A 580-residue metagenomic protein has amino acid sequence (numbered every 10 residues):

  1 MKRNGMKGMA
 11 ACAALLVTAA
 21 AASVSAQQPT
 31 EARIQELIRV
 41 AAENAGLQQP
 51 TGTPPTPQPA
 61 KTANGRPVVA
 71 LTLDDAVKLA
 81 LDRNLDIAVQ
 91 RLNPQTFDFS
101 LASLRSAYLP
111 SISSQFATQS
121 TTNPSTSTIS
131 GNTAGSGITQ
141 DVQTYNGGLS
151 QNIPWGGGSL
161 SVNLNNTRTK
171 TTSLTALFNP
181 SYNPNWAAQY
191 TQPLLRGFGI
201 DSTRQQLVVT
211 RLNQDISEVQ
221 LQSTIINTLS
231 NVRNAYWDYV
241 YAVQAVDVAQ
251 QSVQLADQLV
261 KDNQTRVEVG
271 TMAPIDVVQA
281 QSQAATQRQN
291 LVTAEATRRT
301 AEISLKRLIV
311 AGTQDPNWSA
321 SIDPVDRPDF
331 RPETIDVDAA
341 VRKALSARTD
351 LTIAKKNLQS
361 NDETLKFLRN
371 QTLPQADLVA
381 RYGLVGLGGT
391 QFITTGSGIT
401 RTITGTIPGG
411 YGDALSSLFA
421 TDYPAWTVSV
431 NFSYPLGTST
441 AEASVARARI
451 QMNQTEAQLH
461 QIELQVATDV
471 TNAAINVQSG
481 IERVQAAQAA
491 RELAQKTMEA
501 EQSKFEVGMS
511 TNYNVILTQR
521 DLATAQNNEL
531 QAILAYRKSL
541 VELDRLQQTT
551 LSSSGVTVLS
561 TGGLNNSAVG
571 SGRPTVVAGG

Functional and structural regions predicted by a protein language model:
K2-M9, A14, T18, V24-V40 (+8 more regions): Acidic, low-complexity, intrinsically disordered peripheral segments
R3, L104, E218-A339, N476 (+4 more regions): Periplasmic alpha-helical coiled-coil/stalk elements that build and connect Gram-negative outer-membrane
Q27-V142, Y190-Q205, V209, Y236 (+8 more regions): Bacterial Sec-pathway N-terminal export signals of envelope proteins
K61-V68, F116-A188, D323-E333, K366 (+2 more regions): Small/polar, glycine/serine/threonine/aspartate-rich low-complexity segments that form flexible
K78-A88, Q95-P110, N146-L177, Q189-Q206 (+8 more regions): A glycine-/polar-enriched beta->alpha junction
V89-L104, T224-D247, Q258, T265 (+6 more regions): Amphipathic alpha-helical coiled-coil segments
N93, S111-A117, S161-N163, D238 (+3 more regions): Outer-envelope exported proteins of Gram-negative bacteria
V142-T144, N185, N234, Q279 (+3 more regions): Transmembrane beta-barrel architecture of outer-membrane proteins
